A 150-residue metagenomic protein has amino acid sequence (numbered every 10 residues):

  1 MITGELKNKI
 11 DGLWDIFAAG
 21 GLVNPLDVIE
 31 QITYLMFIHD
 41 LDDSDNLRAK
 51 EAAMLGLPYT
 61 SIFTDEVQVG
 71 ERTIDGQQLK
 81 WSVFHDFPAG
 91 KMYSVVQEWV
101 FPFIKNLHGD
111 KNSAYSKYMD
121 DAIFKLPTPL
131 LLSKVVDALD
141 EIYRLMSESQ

Functional and structural regions predicted by a protein language model:
M1-Q150: Non-catalytic, mostly N-terminal accessory regions of nucleic-acid modification and defense proteins
